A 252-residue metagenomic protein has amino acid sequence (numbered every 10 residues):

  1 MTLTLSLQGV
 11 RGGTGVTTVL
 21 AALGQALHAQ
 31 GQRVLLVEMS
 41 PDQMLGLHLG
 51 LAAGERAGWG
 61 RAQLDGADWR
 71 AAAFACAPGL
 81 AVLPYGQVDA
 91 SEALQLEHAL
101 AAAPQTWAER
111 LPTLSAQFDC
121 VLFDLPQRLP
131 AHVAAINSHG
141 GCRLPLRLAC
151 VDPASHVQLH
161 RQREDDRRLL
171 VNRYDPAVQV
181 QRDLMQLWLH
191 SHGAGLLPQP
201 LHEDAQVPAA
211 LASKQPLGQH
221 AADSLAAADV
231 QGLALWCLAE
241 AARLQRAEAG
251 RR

Functional and structural regions predicted by a protein language model:
M1-V34: Walker A (P-loop) phosphate-binding motif
Q8-R11, A29, L36-A116, A212: P-loop/Walker-type NTP enzyme "switch/lid" segment
L35, P112-Q199, A209: Conserved catalytic-core segment of NTP-binding enzymes
P41-D42, P78, V88, P153-A154 (+2 more regions): Conserved nucleotide-binding/hydrolysis micro-motifs of P-loop NTPases
Q43, A57-G58, P130, D152 (+2 more regions): Serine-centered coil/turn micro-motif
D165-R252: C-terminal lobe/tail of nucleotide-utilizing enzymes
